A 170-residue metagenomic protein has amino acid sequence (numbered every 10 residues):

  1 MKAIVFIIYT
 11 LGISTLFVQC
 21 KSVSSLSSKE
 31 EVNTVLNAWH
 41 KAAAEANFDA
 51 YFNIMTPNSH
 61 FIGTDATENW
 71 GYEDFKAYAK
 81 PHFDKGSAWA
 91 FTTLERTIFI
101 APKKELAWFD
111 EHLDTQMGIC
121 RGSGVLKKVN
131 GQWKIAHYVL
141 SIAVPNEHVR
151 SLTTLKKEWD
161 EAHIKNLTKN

Functional and structural regions predicted by a protein language model:
M1-L26: Bacterial Sec-dependent N-terminal signal peptides
S28-N47, D160-H163: Short, aromatic-enriched amphipathic alpha-helices that serve as compact interaction elements
E45-N58, I62: Short, well-ordered alpha-helical segments enriched in acidic and aromatic residues
M55, D65, E95, E111-T115 (+2 more regions): A mature extracytoplasmic/lumenal domain signature
S59-W70, H82-A88: A short gly/proline-enriched turn/hairpin at secondary-structure junctions
D74-I119, T168-N170: Surface-exposed, charged secondary-structure patches
F99-E105, L126-K134: A short, structured loop/turn motif at beta-sheet edges
V129, H137-N170: Low-complexity, intrinsically disordered terminal/linker segments enriched in charged and Gly/Pro repeats
